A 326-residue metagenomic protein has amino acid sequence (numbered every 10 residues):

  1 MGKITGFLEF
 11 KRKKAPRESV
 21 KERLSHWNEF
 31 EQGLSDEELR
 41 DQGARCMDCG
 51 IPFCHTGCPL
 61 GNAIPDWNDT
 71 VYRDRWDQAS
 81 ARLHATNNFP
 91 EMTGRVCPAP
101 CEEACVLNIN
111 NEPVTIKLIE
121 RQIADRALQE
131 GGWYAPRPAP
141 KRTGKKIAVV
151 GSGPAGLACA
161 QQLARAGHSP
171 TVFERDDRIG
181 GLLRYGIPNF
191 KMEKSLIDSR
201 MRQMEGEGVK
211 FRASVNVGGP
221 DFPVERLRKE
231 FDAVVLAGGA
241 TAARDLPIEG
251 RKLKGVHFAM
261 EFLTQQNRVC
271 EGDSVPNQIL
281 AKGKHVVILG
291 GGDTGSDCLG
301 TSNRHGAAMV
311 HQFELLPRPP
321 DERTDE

Functional and structural regions predicted by a protein language model:
M1-E37, Q42, E120-E326: Residues forming the flavin
K3-N28, F53-Q78, P100-R126: Iron-sulfur (Fe-S) cluster-binding segments and ferredoxin-like electron-carrier domains, especially [2Fe-2S]
Q32, D36, L60, I64 (+10 more regions): Generic structural signal for well-ordered, non-membrane alpha-helical segments in soluble metabolic enzymes
G33-F53, D77-P100: Immediate flanking context of iron-sulfur cluster ligation sites
R45-D48, G57, E103-A104, T171: C-type cytochrome heme c attachment motif
C46-G50, P113-V114, S199, R212: Short amphipathic alpha-helical segments with coiled-coil-like heptad repeat character
F53-L60, R82, T93-P98, W133-P138 (+1 more regions): Short coil/turn segments at secondary-structure boundaries
